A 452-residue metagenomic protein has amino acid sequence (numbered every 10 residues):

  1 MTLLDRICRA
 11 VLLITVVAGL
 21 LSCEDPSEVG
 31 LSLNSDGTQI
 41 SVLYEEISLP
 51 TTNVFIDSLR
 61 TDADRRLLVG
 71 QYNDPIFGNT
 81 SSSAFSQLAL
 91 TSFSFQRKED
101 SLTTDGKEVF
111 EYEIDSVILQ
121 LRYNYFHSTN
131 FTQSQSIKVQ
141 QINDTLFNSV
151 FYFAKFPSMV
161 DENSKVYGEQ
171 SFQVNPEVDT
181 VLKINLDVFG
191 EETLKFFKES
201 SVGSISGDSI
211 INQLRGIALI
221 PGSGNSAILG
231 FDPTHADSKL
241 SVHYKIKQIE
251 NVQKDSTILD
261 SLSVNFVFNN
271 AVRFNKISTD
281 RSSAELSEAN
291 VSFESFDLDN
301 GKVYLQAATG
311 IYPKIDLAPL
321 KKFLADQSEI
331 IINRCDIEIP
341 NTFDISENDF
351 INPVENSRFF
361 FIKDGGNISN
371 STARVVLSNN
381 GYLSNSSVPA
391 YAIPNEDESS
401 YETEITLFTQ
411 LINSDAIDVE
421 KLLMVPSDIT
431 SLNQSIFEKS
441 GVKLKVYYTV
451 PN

Functional and structural regions predicted by a protein language model:
T2-N452: Secreted, disulfide-rich extracellular signaling modules
